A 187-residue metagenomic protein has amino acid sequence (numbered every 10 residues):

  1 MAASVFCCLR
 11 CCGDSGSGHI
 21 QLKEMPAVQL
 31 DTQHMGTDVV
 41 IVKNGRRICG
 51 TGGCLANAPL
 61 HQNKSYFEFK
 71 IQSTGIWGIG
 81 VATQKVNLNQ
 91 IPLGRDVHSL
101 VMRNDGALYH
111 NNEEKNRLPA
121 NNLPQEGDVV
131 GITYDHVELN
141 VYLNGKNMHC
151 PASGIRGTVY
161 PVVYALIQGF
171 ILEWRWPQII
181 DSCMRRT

Functional and structural regions predicted by a protein language model:
M1-T187: PRY/SPRY (B30.2) beta-sandwich protein-interaction domains and their adjacent Ser/Pro/Gly-rich low-complexity linkers
